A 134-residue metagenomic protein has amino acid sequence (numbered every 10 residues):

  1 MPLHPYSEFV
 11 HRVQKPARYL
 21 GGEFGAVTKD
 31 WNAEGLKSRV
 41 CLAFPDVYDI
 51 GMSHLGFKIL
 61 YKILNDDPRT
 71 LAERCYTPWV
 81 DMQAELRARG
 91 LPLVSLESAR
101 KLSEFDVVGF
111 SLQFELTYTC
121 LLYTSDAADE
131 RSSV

Functional and structural regions predicted by a protein language model:
M1-A17: Helix-enriched interaction subdomains in cytosolic or periplasmic regions, typified by TIR/SEFIR signaling/NADase cores
A43-P45, C75, S111: Short hydrophobic segments within beta-strands
M52, G56-I59: Low-complexity, highly charged intrinsically disordered N-terminal segments that act as targeting/localization
K62-T70: Short helix-loop-beta junction
R69-D81: A short beta-strand-loop structural module common to alpha/beta enzyme folds
E85-K101: Glycine-rich, highly charged phosphate/nucleotide-binding loops
Y123-A128: Conserved small/polar residues in nucleotide/adenosyl-binding loops
